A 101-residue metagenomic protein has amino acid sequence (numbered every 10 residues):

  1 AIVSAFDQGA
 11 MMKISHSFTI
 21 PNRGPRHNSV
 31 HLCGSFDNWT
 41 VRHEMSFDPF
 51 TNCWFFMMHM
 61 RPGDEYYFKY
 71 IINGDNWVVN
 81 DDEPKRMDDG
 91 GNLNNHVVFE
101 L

Functional and structural regions predicted by a protein language model:
A1-S17: Extracellular ectodomain segments of secreted/surface proteins
M12-G63, N73-L101: Aromatic-rich carbohydrate-binding modules that target alpha-glucans
